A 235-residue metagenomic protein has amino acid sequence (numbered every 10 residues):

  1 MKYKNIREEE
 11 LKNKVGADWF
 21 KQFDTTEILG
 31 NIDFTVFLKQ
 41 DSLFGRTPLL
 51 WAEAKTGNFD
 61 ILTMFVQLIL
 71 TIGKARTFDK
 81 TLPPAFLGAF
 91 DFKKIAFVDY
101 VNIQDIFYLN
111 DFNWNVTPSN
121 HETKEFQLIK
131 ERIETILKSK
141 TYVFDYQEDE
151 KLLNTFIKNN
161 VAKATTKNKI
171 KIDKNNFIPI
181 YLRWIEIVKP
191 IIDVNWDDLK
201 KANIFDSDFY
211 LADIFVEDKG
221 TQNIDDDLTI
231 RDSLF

Functional and structural regions predicted by a protein language model:
M1-G30, L38: Acidic-basic catalytic patches of nuclease active cores, encompassing PD-(D/E)XK and other metal-cofactor nuclease
N13, V66-I69: Surface-exposed alpha-helical interface segments used for non-catalytic interactions
I32, F37-G57, Q67, G73-F235: Charged, often flexible domain-edge or linker segments that flank or initiate folded functional domains
D60: Flexible glycine/proline-rich
